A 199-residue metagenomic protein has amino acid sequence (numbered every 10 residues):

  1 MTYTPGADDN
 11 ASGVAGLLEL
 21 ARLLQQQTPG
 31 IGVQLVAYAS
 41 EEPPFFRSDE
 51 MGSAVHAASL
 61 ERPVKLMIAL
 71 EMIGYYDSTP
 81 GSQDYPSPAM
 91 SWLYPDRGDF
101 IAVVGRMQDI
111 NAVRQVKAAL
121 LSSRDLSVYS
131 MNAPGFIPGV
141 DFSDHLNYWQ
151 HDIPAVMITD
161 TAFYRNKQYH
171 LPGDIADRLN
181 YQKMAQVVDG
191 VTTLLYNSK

Functional and structural regions predicted by a protein language model:
T2-N111, I137-V140: Acidic/histidine-rich catalytic neighborhood of metal-dependent amide-processing enzymes
I73, D77-K199: Active-site-adjacent substrate-binding region of metalloamidase/peptidase-like peptide-processing proteins
